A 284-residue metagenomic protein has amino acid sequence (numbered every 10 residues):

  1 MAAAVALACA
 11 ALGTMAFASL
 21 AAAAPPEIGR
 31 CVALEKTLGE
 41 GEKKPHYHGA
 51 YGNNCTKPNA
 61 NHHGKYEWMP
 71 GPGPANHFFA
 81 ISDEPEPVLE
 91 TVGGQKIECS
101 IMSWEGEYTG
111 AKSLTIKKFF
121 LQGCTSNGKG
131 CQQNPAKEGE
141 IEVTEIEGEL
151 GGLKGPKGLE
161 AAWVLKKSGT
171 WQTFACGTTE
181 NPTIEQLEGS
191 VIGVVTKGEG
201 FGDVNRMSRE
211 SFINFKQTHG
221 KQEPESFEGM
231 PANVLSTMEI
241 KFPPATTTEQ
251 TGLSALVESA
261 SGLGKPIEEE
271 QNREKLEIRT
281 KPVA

Functional and structural regions predicted by a protein language model:
A4-M15: Bacterial N-terminal signal peptides
F17-A23: Sec/Tat signal peptide C-region and signal peptidase I cleavage site
A23-A284: Extracytosolic secretory-pathway proteins
